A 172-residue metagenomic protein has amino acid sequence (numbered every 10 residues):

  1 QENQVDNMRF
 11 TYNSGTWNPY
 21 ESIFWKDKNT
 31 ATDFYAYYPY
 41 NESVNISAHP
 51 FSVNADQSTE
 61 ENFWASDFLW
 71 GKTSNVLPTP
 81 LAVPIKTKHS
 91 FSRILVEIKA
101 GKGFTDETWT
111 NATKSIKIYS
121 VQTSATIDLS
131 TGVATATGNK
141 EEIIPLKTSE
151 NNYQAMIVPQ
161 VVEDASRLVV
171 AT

Functional and structural regions predicted by a protein language model:
Q1, G103-G138: Short, ordered, surface-exposed loop/turn motifs in non-cytosolic proteins
Q1-T110, K147, I157, V161-D164 (+1 more regions): Short, low-hydrophobicity acidic/polar segments
A48, T59, I116, V121-S124 (+3 more regions): Compositionally biased regions
I143-S149: Short proline/glycine- and polar residue-rich coil/turn motifs
